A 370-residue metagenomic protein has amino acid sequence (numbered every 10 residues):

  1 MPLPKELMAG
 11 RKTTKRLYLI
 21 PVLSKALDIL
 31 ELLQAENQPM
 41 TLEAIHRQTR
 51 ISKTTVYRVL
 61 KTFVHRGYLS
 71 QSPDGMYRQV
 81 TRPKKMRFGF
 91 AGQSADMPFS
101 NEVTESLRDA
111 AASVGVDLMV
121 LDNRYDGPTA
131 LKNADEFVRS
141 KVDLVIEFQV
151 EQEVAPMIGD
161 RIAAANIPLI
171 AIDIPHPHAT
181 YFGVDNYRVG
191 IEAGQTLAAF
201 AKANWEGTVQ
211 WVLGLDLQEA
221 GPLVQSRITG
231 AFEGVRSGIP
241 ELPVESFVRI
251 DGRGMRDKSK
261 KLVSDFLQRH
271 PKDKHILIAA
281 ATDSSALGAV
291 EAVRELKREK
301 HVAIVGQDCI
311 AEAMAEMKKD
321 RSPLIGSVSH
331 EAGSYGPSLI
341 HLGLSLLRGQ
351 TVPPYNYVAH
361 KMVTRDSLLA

Functional and structural regions predicted by a protein language model:
P2-T81: N-terminal helix-turn-helix
K84, A130, F182-W211, S226 (+4 more regions): Hydrophobic alpha-helical segments within soluble ligand-binding/sensing domains
M86-S106, A110, V114, M119-L131 (+7 more regions): Extracytoplasmic "Venus flytrap"
P98-V114, V189-A193, P222-P243, K258-L262 (+2 more regions): Short, solvent-exposed amphipathic alpha-helices that sit in or adjacent to ligand/effector-binding or catalytic
V116, K141-L144, A164-L169, H178 (+5 more regions): Loop/turn elements at helix/coil->beta-strand transitions in domains of secreted/extracellular proteins
F137, L144-A164, A231, D251-E316: Hydrophobic alpha-helical
Q152-R188, N204, W211, I310-K319: Flexible loop/hinge segments that line or gate small-molecule binding clefts
L215, L223, V235, S329-A370: Hinge/cleft segment of the Venus flytrap/periplasmic-binding protein
